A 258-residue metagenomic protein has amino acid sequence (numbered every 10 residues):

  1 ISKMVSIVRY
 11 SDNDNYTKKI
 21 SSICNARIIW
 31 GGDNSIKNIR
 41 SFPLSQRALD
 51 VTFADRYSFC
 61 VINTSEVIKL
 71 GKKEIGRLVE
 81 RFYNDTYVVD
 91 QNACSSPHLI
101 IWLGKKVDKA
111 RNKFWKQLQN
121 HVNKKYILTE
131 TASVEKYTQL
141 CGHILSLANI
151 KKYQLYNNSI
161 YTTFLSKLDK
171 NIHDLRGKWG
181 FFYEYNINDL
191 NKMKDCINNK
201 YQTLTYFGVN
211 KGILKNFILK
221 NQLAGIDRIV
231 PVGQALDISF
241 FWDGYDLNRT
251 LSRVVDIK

Functional and structural regions predicted by a protein language model:
I1, N13-D14, G32, I127-Y137: Short, structured coil/loop segments at alpha-helix boundaries
S2-L99, G104, G233, F241-K258: Conserved NAD(P)+-binding/catalytic subdomain of aldehyde/semialdehyde dehydrogenases
D33, K211-G212: Alpha-helix N-cap/helix-start and coil->helix boundary motif
E80, V88-T205, G212-D256: NAD(P)-dependent aldehyde/semialdehyde dehydrogenase
